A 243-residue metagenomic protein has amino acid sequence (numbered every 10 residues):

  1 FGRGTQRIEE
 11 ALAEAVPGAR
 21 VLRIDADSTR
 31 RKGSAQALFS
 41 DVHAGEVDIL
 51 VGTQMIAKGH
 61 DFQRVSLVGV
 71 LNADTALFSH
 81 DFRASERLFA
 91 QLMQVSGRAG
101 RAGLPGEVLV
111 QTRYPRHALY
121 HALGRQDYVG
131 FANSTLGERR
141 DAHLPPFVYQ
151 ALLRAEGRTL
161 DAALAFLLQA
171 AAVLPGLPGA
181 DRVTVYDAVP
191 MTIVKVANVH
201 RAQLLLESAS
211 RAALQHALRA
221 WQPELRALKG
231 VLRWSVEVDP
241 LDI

Functional and structural regions predicted by a protein language model:
F1-L164, L168, V173-G176, M191-T192 (+3 more regions): Inter-lobe coupling/hinge segments of SF2-like helicase ATPases
V47, S208-L225: Extended, charge-rich low-complexity interaction segments
L144, K195, L225-A227: Sterically constrained small-residue positions within well-ordered secondary structures of folded domains
Q169-L177, A217-L228: Generic non-transmembrane alpha-helical segments
A172, T184-D187: Acidic, polar loop-rich interaction surfaces within structured domains
A180-T184, E224-P240: Conserved short beta-strand edge segments in small beta-sheet-based binding/regulatory domains
D181-V183, K195-H200: Nucleotide-binding motor/catalytic cores of P-loop/tubulin-like NTPases across gene-expression machines
D187-A197, W234-I243: Short proline/glycine- and acidic-rich turn/helix-capping motifs at secondary-structure junctions
